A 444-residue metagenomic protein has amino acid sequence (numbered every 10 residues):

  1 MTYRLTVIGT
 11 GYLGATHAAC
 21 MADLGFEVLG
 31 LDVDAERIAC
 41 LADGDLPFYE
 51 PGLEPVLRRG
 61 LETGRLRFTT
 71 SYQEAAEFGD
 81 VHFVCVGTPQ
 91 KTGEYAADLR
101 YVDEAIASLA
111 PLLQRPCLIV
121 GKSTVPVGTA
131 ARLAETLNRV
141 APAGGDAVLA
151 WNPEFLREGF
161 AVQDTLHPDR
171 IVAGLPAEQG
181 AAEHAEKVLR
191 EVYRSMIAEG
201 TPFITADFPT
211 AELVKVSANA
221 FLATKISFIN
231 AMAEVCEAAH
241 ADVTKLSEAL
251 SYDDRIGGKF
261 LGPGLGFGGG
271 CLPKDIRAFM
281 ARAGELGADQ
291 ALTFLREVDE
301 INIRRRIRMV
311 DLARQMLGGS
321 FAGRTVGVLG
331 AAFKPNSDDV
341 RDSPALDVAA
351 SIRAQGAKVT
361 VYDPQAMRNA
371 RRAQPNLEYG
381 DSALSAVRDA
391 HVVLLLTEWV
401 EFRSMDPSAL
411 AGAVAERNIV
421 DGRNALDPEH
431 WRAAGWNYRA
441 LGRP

Functional and structural regions predicted by a protein language model:
M1-P444: Structural/interface elements that position substrates and couple domains in central-metabolism enzymes
